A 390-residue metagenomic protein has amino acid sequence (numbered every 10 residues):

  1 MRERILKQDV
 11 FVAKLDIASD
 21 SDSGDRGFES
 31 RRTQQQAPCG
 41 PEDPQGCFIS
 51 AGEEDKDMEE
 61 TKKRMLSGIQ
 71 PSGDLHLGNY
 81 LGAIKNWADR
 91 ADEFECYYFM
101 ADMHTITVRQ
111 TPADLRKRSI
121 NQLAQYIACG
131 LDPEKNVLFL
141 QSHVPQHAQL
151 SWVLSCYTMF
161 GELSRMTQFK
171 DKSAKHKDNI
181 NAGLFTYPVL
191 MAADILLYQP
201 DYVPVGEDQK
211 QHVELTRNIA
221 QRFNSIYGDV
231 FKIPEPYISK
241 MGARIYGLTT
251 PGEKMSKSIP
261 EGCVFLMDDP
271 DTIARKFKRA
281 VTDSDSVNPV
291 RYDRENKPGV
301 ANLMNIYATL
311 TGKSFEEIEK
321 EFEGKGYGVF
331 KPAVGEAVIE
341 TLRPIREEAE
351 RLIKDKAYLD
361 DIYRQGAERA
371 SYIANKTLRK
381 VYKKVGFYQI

Functional and structural regions predicted by a protein language model:
M1-E3, K14, G27, G40-D43 (+2 more regions): Short, positively charged low-complexity motifs
Q8, Q34-Q36, Q45: Low-complexity, intrinsically disordered or signal/transmembrane-proximal segments
K14, H76, D194, L303: Residue-level signature of catalytic and energy-coupling elements of molecular machines, predominantly ATP/GTP-dependent
S19-S23, S30, P38, S50: Serine residues within intrinsically disordered or low-complexity segments
E59-A193, A337, E350: N-terminal Rossmann-like or analogous alpha/beta NTP/dinucleotide-binding catalytic cores that position adenine
F160-S164, L197-P204, A308-I318, R346: Short helix-capping/linker segments at secondary-structure and domain boundaries
Q168-F223, Y227, G247: Internal, conserved structured core segments that host functional sites
Q211, R217-I390: Conserved nucleotide- and phosphate/pyrophosphate-binding catalytic cores in adenylate/nucleotidyl-handling enzymes
